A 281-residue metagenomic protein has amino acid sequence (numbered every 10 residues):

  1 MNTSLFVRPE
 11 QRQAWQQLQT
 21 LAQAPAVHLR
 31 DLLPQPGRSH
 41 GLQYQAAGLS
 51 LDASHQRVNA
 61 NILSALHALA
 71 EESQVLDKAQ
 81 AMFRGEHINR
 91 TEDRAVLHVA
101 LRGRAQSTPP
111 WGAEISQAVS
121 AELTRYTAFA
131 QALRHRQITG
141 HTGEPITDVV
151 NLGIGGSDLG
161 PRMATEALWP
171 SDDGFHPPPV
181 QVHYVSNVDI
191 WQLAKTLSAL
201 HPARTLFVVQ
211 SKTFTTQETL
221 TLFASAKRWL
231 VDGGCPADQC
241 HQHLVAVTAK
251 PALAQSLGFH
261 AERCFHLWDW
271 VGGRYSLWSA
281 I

Functional and structural regions predicted by a protein language model:
N2: Expand to "…catalyze enediolate/carbanion chemistry for C-C bond making/breaking, isomerization, decarboxylation
F6-P34, R38-T142, T147: Extended, charge-enriched "interface" segments that sit outside catalytic cores
A128-R136, T142-I281: Glycine-rich phosphate-binding loops that contact phosphosugars or nucleotide phosphates
